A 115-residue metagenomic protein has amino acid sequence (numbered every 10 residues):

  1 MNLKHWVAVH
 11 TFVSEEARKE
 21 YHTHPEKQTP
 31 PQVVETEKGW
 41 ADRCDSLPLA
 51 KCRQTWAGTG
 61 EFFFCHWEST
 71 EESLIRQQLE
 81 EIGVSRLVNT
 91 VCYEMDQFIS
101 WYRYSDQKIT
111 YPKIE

Functional and structural regions predicted by a protein language model:
M1-C52, G58-G60, D96-E115: Short S/T/G/P-rich N-terminal loop/turn motif that feeds into the first structured element of a domain
T55-W56, T90: Short loop/turn and capping residues at structural boundaries
W56-A57, E68: Well-ordered beta-strand positions
H66-W101: An amphipathic, aromatic/His-enriched active-site/gating alpha helix that lines ligand/cofactor pockets
